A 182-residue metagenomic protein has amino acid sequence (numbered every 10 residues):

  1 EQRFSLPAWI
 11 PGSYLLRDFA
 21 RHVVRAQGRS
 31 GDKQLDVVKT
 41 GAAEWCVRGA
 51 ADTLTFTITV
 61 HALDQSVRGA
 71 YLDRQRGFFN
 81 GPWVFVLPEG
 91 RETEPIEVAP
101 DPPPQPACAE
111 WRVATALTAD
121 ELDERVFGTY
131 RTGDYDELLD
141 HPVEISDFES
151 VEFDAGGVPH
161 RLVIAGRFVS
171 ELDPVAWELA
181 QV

Functional and structural regions predicted by a protein language model:
E1-W9: Early extracytoplasmic/domain-onset interaction patches
P11, L16-R25, R29, K33-V182: Non-catalytic architectural context of zinc metalloproteases
